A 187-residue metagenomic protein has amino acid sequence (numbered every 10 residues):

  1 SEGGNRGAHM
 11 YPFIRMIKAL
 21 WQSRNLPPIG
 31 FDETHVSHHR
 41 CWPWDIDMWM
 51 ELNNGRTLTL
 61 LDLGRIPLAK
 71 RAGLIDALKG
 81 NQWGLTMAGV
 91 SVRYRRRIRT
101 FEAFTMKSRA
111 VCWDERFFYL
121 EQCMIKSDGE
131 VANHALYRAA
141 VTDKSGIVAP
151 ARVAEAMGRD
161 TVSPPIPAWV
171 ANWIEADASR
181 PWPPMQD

Functional and structural regions predicted by a protein language model:
S1-M48, M185-D187: N-terminal leader/capping segments at the start of a protein or of a new domain
H9-N25, T86, Y94, I98-T105 (+1 more regions): HotDog/MaoC-like acyl-thioester-processing domains
L20-I29, G73-G80, K126: Intrinsically disordered, low-complexity boundary segments flanking structured domains
W49, N53: Hydrophobic ligand-binding cavity/cleft-lining segments
R56-K79: Active-site helix/loop of acyl-thioester processing domains in fatty-acid/polyketide metabolism, spanning hotdog-fold
G80-M87: Charged, low-complexity intrinsically disordered boundary/linker segments
